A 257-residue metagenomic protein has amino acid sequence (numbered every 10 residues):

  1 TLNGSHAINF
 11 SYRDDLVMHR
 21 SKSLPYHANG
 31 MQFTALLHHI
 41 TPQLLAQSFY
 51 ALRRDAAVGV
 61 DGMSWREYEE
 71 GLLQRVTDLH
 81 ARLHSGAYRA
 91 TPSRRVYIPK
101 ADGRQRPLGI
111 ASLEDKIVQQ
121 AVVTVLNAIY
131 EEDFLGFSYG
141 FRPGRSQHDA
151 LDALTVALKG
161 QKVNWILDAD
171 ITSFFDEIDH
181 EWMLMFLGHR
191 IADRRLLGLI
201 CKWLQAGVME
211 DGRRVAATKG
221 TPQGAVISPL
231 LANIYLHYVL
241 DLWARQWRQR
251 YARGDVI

Functional and structural regions predicted by a protein language model:
T1-L73: Non-catalytic, polymerase-adjacent accessory regions of viral genome-replication enzymes
A46-F49, R53, G62-Q105: Phosphate/adenylate-binding "loop-and-lid" substructures adjacent to NTP/NAD/dNTP-binding pockets in NTP-dependent
S48-L52, A121, L199-L204: Short alpha-helical scaffolding segments that buttress acidic/His motifs in well-ordered protein cores
R75, R82-Y97, A101, D133-R145 (+1 more regions): Conserved polymerase palm-domain catalytic core
Q105, Q119-Q120, Q223: Glutamine-centric residue-chemistry signal
P107-L108, S112: Conserved phosphate-binding loops in nucleotide/dinucleotide-binding enzymes
L113-V123, W165: Duplex nucleic acid-engaging cores and interfaces of nucleic-acid transaction enzymes
Q119-Q120, T124-F137: Electropositive, glycine- and tryptophan-enriched low-complexity nucleic-acid-binding patches
